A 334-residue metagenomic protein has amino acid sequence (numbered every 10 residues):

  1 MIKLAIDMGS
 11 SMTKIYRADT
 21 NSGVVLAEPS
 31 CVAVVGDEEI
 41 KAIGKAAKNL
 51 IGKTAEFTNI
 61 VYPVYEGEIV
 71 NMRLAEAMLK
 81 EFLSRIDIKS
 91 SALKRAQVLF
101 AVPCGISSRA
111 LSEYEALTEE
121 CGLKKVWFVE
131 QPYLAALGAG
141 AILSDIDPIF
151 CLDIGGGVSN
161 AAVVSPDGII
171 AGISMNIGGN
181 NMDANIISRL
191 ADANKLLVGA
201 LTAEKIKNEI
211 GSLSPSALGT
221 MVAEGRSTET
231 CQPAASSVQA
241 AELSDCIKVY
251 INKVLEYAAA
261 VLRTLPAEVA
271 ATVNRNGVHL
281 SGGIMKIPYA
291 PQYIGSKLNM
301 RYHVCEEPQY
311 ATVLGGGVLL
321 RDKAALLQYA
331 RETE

Functional and structural regions predicted by a protein language model:
M1-C151, V164-V278, M285-E307, G317-E334: Nucleotide/phosphate-binding catalytic cleft detector across ATP-hydrolyzing and phosphate-transferring enzymes
